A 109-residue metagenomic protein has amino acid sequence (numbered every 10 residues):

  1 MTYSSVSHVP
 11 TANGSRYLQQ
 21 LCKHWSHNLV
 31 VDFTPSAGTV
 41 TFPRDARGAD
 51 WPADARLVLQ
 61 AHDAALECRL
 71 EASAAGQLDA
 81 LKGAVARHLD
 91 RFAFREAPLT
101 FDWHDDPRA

Functional and structural regions predicted by a protein language model:
M1-S15: Terminal, regulation- and interaction-focused segments at domain boundaries
S4, A37-T39, D63-E67: A generic structural signal for beta-strand entry/edge sites
S5, P35-A37, D102-A109: Structural preference for solvent-exposed beta-strand-turn elements and adjacent flexible terminal/loop segments within
T11-N13, R44-G48, A72-A74: Beta-strand elements of well-folded, non-transmembrane domains
S15-Q20, W25: Short Lys/Arg-enriched alpha/beta "domain-start" segment
H27-W51: Ser/Thr-rich, low-complexity intrinsically disordered terminal regions
G48-A72: Beta-strand/loop substructures that line and gate deep hydrophobic ligand-binding cavities in soluble
A65-D106: C-terminal structural segments of small proteins and small subunits
